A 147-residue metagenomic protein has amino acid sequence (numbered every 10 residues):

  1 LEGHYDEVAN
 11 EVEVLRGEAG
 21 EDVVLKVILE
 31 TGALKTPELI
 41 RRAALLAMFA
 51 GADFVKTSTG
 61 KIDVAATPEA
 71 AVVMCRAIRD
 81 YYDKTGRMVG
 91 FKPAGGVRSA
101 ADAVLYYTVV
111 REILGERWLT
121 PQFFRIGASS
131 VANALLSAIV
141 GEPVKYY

Functional and structural regions predicted by a protein language model:
L1-F91, R98-S129, S137-Y147: Alpha/beta enzyme core
A134: N-terminal beta-loop-helix "entrance" segment that forms/cooperates in small-molecule cofactor or anionic ligand
